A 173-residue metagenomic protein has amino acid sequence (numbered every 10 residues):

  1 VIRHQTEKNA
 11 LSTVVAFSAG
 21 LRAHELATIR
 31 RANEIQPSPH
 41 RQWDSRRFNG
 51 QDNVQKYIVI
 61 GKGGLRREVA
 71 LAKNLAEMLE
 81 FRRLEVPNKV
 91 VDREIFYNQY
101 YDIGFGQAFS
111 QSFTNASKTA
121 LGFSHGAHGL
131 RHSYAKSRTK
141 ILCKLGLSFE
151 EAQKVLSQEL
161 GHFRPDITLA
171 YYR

Functional and structural regions predicted by a protein language model:
V1-H24: Basic, Lys/Arg- and aromatic-enriched nucleic-acid-binding interface segment
I2-T6, R47-N49, L147: Short helix-capping and inter-helix turn/linker motifs at the boundaries of alpha-helical repeat units
K8-N9, N53, A152: N-terminal alpha-helical segment
A16, A27, S157-Q158: The alpha-helix within a helix-turn-helix
T28, A170-R173: Phosphate-coordinating loops and pocket residues in cytosolic domains that bind phosphorylated ligands
T28-E77: Conserved tyrosine-mediated DNA breakage-rejoining catalytic core shared by Y-recombinases
A70-H125, G129-Y134: Active-site/catalytic core of tyrosine-dependent DNA strand-transfer enzymes
S110-Q158, H162-D166, A170: Short, basic (Lys/Arg/His-rich) helix/loop patches that form interaction surfaces in the mid-to-C-terminal regions
